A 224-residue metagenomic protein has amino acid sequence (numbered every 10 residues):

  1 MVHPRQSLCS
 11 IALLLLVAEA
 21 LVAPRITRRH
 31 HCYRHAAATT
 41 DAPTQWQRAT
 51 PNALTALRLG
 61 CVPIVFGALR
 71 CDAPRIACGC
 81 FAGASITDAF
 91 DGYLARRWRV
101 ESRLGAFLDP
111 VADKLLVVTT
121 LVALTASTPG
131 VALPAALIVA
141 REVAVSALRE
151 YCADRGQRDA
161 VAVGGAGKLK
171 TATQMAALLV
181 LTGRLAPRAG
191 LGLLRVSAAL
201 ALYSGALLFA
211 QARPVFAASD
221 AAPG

Functional and structural regions predicted by a protein language model:
V2-R28: N-terminal chloroplast transit peptides
L21, R25-R29, Y33, T39-A49 (+4 more regions): A feature for the membrane-embedded catalytic helix bundles of lipid/isoprenoid biosynthetic enzymes
V65-A73: Short, hydrophobic transmembrane alpha-helix segments
C78-S85: Short hydrophobic/aromatic, small-residue-rich stretches within specific transmembrane helices of secondary active
